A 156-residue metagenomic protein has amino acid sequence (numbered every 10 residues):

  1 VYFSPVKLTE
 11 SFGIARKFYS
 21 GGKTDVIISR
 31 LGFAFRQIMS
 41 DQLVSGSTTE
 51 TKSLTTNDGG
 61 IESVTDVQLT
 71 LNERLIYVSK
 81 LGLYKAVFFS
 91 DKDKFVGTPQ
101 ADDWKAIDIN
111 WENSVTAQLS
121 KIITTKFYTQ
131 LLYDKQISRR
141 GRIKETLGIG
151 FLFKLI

Functional and structural regions predicted by a protein language model:
V1-G60, V64: Outer-membrane pore/translocation modules
V1-V6, T51-N57, G97-I107, R139-E145: Replace "Gram-negative outer membrane beta-barrel proteins" with "bacterial and organellar outer membrane beta-barrel
L8-F12, D25-F33, I61, Y77-L81 (+3 more regions): Transmembrane beta-strands of outer-membrane beta-barrel proteins
F18, F33-M39, L83-F89, T129-K135 (+1 more regions): Transmembrane beta-strands of outer-membrane beta-barrel pores
G22-T24, E73-Y77, A117-F127, L155-I156: Repeated loop/turn-to-beta-strand initiation elements of outer-membrane beta-barrel proteins
S40-T48, S90-P99, I137-I143: Outer-membrane beta-barrel translocator domains and adjoining extracellular loop/strand segments of Gram-negative
G46-F89: A mid-sequence, solvent-exposed acidic-amphipathic segment
I143-I156: Outer-membrane beta-barrel "beta-signal"
